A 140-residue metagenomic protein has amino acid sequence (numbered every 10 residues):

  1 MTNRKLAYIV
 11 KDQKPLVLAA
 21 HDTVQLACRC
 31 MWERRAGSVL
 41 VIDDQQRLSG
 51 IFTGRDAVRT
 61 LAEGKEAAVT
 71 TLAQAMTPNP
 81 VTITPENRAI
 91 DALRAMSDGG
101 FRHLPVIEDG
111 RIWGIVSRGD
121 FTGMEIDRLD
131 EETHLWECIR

Functional and structural regions predicted by a protein language model:
M1-R140: Tandem CBS (Cystathionine beta-synthase) repeat/Bateman regulatory domains
